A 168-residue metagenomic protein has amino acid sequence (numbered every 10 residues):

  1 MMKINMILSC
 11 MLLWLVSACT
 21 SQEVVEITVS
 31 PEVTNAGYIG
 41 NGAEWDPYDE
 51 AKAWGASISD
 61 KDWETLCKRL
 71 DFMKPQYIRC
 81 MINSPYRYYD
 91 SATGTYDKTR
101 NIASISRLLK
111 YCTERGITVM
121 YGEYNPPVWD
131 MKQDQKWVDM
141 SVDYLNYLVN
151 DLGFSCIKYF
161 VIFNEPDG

Functional and structural regions predicted by a protein language model:
M1-N5: Positively charged n-region of N-terminal signal peptides that target proteins for export
I7-S17: Bacterial N-terminal signal peptides
C19-Y159, G168: Non-catalytic accessory regions flanking glycosidase/transglycosidase catalytic cores in CAZymes
